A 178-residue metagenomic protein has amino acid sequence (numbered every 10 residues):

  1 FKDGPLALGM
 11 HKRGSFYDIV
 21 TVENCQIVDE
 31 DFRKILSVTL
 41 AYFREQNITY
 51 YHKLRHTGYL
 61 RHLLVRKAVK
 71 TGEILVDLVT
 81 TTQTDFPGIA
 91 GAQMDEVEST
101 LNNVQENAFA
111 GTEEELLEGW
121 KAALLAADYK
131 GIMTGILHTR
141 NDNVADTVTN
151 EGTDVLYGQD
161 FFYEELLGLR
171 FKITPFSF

Functional and structural regions predicted by a protein language model:
F1-F178: Accessory RNA-recognition modules of RNA-modification enzymes
